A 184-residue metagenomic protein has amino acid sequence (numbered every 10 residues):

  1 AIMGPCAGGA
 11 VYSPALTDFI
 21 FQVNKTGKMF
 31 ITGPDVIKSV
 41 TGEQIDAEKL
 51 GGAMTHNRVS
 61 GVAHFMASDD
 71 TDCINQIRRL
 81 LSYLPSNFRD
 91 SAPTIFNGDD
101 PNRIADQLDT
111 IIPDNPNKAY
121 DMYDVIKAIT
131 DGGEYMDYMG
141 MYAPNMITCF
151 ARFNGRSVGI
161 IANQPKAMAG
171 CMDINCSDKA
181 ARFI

Functional and structural regions predicted by a protein language model:
A1-R89: Conserved catalytic cores of soluble enzyme domains, especially glycine-rich substrate-binding beta-alpha loops
K25-T26, N97-G98, G155: Short hydrophobic/aromatic-rich motifs at helix boundaries and adjacent loops
G33-P34, M54-G61, D100-L108, G159-Q164: Short acidic (Asp/Glu) and glycine-rich catalytic loops that position anionic groups and cofactors
P34-V36, T41-I45, L50, T55 (+5 more regions): Short capping/connector residues at structural and topological boundaries
S39-Q44, G61-S68, I111-Y120, P165-M172: Short, exposed beta-strand "edge-strand" segments with a Pro/Gly-rich flavor and a Y/T-containing core
F65-I126: Terminal amphipathic helices with adjacent charged low-complexity linkers/tails
K118-I184: Non-catalytic terminal/interface segments that mediate subunit docking, oligomerization, and allosteric communication
